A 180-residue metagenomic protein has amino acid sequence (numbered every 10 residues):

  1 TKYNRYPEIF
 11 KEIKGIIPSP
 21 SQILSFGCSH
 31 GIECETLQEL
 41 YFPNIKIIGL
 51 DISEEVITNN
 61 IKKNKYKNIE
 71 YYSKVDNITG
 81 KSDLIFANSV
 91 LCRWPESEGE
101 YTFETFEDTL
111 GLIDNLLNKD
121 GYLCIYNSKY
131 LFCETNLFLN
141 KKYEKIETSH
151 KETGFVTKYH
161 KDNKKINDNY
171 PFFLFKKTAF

Functional and structural regions predicted by a protein language model:
T1-P18: Class I SAM-dependent methyltransferase Rossmann-like catalytic core, especially the SAM/SAH-binding loop
H30-P43: Conserved SAM-binding loop of SAM-dependent methyltransferases across substrates and taxa, primarily the Class I
K46-D51: Conserved SAM-binding motif I beta-strand of class I
N60-I61: Conserved SAM-binding loop
D83-E104: A short SAM/SAH-binding and catalytic strip from SAM-dependent methyltransferases
E100-K119: A short glycine-rich, Lys/Arg-flanked "PGG" loop and its adjoining helix->strand segment in the class I
K119-N127: Conserved beta-strand signature within the Rossmann-like core of class I S-adenosyl-L-methionine
E134-F180: Class I S-adenosyl-L-methionine
